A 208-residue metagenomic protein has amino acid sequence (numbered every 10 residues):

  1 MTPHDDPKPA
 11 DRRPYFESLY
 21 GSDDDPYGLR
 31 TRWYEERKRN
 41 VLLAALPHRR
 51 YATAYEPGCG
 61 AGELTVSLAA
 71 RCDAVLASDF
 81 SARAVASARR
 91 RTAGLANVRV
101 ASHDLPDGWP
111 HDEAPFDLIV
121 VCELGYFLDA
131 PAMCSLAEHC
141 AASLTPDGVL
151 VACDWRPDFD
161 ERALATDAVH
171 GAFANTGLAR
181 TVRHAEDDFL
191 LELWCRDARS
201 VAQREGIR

Functional and structural regions predicted by a protein language model:
M1-P57, A61-D112, L128-A142, V149-R208: Class I (Rossmann-like) S-adenosyl-L-methionine-dependent methyltransferase catalytic domain, capturing the SAM-binding
V120: A conserved beta-strand element that flanks and buttresses the S-adenosyl-L-methionine
L124: Hydrophobic adenine-recognition pocket in adenosine-nucleotide-binding enzymes
